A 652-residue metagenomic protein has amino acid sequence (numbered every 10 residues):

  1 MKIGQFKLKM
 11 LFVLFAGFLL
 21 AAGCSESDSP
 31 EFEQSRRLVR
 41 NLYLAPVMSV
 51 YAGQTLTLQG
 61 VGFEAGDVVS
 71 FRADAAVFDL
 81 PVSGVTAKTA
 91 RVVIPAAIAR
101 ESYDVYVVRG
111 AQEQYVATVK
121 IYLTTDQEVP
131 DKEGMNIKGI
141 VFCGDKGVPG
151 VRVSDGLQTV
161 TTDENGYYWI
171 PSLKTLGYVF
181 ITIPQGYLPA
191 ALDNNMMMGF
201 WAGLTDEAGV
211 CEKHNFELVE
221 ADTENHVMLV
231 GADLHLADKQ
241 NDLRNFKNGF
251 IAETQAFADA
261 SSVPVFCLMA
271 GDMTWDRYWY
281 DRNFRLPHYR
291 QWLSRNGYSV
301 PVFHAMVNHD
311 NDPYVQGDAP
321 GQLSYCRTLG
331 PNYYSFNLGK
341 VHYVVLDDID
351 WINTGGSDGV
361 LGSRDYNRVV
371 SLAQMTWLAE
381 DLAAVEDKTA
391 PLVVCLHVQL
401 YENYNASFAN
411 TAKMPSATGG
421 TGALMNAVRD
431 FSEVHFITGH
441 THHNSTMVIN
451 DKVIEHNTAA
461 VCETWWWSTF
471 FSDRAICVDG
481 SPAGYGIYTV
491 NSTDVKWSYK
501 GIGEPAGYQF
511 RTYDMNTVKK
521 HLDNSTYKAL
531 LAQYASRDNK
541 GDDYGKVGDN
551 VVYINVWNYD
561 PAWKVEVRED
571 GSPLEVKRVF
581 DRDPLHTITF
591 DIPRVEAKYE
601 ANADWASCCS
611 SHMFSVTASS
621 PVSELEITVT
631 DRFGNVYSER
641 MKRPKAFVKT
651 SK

Functional and structural regions predicted by a protein language model:
E26-A65, Q114-E128: Beta-strand/beta-sandwich contexts
A65-G66, M135-K138, F142-L157: Short, ordered, surface-exposed loop/turn motifs in non-cytosolic proteins
V85-V92, P584-S615: Aromatic sugar-binding surface patches on proteins that engage polysaccharides or sugar-phosphate polymers
A90, Q112, D155, G177-G203: A short, solvent-exposed loop/turn motif at the edges and junctions of modular extracellular/periplasmic domains
E128-N136, C143-G144, L188-D281, K652: N-terminal active-site segment of His-dependent metallophosphoesterases
S154-S172: Short, acidic Ser/Thr/Gly-rich low-complexity loop/linker segments typical of extracellular and cell-surface proteins
Q185, M196-D206, W279-E386, P415-H435 (+2 more regions): Extended active-site neighborhood of metal-dependent phosphoesterases/phosphodiesterases
V453-N558, W563-E566, S611-S620, E624-R640: Binuclear metal-dependent phosphoesterase catalytic core
